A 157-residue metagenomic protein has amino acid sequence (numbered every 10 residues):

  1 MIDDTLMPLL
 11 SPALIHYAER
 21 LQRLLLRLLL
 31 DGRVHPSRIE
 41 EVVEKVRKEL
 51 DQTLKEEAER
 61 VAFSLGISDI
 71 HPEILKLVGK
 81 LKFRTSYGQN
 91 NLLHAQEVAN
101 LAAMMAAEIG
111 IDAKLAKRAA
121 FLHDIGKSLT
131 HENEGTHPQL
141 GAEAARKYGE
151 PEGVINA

Functional and structural regions predicted by a protein language model:
I2-L6, L75-V78, A119-L122: Short, conserved phosphate-binding/catalytic loop or strand-edge motifs used in phosphoryl-/nucleotidyl-transfer
D3-P8, P12-I74: OB-fold/S1-family RNA-binding modules
L6-A13, G79-T85, I125-K127: Short, hydrophobic beta-strand segments
S11-I15, G32, E44-D51, G88-N91 (+3 more regions): Hydrophobic alpha-helical scaffolding
L24, E57-R60, L101, D124 (+1 more regions): A general alpha-helix detector
V42, V46, A58-E59, V78-K82 (+1 more regions): Glycine/charge-rich, flexible interdomain linkers and switch-proximal surface loops that mediate coupling
E56-N100, A106-G110: Pre-Walker A segment
L81, L93-E97, M104-A157: Divalent metal-dependent catalytic cores for phosphoryl transfer on phosphate-bearing substrates
